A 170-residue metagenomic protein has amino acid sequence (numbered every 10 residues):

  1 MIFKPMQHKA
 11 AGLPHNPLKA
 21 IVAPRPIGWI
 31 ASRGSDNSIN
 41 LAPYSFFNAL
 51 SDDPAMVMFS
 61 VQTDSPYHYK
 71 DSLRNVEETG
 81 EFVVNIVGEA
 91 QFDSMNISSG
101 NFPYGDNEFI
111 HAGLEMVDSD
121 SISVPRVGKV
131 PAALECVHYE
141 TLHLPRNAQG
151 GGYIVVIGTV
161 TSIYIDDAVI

Functional and structural regions predicted by a protein language model:
M1-I170: Basic, polyanion-binding surface patches
